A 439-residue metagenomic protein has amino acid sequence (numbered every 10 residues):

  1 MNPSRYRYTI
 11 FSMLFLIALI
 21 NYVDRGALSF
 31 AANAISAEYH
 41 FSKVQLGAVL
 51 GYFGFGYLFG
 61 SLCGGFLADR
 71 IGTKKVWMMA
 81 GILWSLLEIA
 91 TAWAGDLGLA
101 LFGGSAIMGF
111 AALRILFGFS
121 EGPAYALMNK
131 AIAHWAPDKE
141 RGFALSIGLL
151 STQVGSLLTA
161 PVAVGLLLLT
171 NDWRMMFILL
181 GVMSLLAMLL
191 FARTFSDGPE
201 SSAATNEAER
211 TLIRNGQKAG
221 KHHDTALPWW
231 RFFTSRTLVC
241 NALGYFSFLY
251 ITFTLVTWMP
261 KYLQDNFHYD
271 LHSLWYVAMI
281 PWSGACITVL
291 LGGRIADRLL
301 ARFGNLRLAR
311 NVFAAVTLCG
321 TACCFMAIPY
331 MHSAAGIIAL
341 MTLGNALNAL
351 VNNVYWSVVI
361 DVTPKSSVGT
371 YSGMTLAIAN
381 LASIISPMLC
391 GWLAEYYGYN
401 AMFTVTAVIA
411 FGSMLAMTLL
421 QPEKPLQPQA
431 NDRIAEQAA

Functional and structural regions predicted by a protein language model:
G26, G54-L62, G122, S156-L157 (+3 more regions): Residue-level signature of mid-helix packing/kink "hotspots" within the transmembrane helices of 12-pass Major
L28-S29, F233-L290, N352, W356: Extracytoplasmic gate region of multi-pass secondary transporters
I82-G103, C319-H332: C-terminal ends and interior cores of transmembrane alpha-helices in multi-pass membrane transporters/permeases
L87, A100-P123, A335-L350: Hydrophobic core of transmembrane alpha-helices in multi-pass small-molecule transporters, especially MFS/SLC-type
L113-T152: Cytoplasmic helix-loop-helix junction between adjacent transmembrane helices in 12-TM secondary transporters
G142-P161, L167-L168, A285-V289, I378-S386: Glycine-rich segments within core transmembrane alpha-helices of 12-TM secondary carriers
T152-S202: Helix-loop-helix hairpin linking two adjacent transmembrane segments in secondary transporters
